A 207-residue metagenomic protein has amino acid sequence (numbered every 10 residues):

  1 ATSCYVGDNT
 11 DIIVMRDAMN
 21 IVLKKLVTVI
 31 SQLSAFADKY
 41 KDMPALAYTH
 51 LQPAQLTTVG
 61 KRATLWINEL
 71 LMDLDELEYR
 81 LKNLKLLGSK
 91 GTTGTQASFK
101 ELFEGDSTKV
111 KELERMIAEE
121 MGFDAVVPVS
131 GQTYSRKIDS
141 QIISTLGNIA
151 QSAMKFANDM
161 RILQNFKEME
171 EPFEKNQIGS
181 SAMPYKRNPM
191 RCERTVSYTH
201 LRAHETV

Functional and structural regions predicted by a protein language model:
A1-Q96, E104-A118, G179-S180, M190-Y198: A helix-coil-helix interface module used to build multimeric assemblies and to scaffold catalytic/cofactor sites
Y5, D159, E205: Acidic active-site catalytic centers that drive phospho-/nucleotidyl reactions and related ester hydrolyses
I30-L33, P172, V207: Well-ordered, non-transmembrane segments within structured domains
K61, S98, T145-L146, P184 (+1 more regions): Short alpha-helix boundary/capping motifs
E112-Y198: Acidic, glycine-rich loop-and-beta core segments that form the ion-binding/anion-interacting portion of active sites
H200-V207: Single conserved hydrophobic/aromatic residue that forms the stacking wall/gate of nucleotide- or nucleobase-binding
